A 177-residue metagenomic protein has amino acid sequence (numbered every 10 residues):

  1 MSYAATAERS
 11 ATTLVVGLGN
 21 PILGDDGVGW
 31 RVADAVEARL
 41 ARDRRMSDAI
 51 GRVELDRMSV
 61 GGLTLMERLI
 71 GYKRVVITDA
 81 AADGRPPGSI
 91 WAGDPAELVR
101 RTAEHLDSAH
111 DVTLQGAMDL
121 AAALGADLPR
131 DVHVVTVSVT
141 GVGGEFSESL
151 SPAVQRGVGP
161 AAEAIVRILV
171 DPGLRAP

Functional and structural regions predicted by a protein language model:
M1-T12, R167-P177: SAM-dependent methyltransferases
S2, S10, S47, S59 (+4 more regions): Generic serine detector
S2-A5, L65-M66, A122-G125: A generic local secondary-structure boundary/capping motif
S2-Y3, E8, G17-N20, G144 (+2 more regions): Structured catalytic/translocation cores of nucleotide/phosphate-coupled proteins
E8-V16, P21-R101: Nucleotide and nucleotide-moiety/phosphate-recognizing core
T102-E104, H110, L114-P177: Phosphate-binding/catalytic loops
